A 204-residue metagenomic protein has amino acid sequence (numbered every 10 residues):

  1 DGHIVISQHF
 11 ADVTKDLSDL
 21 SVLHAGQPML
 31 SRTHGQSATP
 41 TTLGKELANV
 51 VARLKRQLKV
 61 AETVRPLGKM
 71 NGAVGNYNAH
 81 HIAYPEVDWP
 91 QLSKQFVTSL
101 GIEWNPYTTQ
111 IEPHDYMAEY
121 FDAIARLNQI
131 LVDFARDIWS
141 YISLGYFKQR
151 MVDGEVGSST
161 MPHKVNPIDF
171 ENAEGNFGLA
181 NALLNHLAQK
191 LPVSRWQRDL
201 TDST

Functional and structural regions predicted by a protein language model:
D1-A25: Hydrophobic alpha-helical hairpins/lids featuring a short glycine-rich hinge
D1-I4, T160-F170, D199-T204: Short, charged, low-complexity loops and linkers
Q8-A11, K15, T39-K190: Internal glycine-rich alpha/beta core junctions
D16-T33, R65, Y107: Short, flexible active-site-proximal loops enriched in glycine and acidic residues
S21, A25-P28, I142, Q149 (+1 more regions): Coiled-coil heptad-register positions
Q36: Active-site pocket-lining segments that scaffold enzyme catalytic pockets across diverse folds
L184-S203: Active-site C-terminal subdomain of aminotransferase-like
